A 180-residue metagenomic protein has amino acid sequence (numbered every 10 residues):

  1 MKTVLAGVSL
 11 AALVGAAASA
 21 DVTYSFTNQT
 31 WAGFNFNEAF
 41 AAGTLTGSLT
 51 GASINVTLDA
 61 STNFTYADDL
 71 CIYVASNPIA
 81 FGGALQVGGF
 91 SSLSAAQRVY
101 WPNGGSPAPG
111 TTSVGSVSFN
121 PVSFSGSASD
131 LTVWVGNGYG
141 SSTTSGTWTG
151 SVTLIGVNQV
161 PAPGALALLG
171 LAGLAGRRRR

Functional and structural regions predicted by a protein language model:
M1-V4, G176-R180: Positively charged n-region of N-terminal signal peptides that target proteins for export
K2-G7, G164-L168: Sec-dependent signal peptide recognition, specifically the positively charged N-region followed immediately by
G7-L13: Bacterial N-terminal signal peptides
G15-D21: Sec/Tat signal peptide C-region and signal peptidase I cleavage site
D21-Q159: Mature extracellular "passenger" or substrate-interacting domains of secreted, surface-exposed proteins
V160-R177: A short, hydrophobic C-terminal helix/tail in secreted or cell-surface proteins
